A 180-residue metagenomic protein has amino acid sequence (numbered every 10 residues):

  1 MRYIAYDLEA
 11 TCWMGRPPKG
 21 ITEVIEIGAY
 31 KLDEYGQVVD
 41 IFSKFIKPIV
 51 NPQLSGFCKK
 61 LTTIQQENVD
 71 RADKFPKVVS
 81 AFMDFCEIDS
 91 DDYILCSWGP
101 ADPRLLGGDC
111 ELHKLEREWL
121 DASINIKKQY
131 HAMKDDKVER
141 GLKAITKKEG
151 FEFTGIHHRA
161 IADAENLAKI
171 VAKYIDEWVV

Functional and structural regions predicted by a protein language model:
M1-I4: Extreme N-terminal starter segment of soluble prokaryotic enzymes
L8-P17: Short acidic, Gly/Ser-rich segments with clustered Asp/Glu that frequently serve as metal-coordination loops in enzyme
P17-P18, P76: Proline-rich intrinsically disordered, low-complexity coils
I21-I27, K31-T62, D84-V180: Metal-dependent phosphoesterase core characteristic of DEDDh/y 3'-5' exonuclease domains
K60-F82: Metal-dependent phosphoesterase signature
